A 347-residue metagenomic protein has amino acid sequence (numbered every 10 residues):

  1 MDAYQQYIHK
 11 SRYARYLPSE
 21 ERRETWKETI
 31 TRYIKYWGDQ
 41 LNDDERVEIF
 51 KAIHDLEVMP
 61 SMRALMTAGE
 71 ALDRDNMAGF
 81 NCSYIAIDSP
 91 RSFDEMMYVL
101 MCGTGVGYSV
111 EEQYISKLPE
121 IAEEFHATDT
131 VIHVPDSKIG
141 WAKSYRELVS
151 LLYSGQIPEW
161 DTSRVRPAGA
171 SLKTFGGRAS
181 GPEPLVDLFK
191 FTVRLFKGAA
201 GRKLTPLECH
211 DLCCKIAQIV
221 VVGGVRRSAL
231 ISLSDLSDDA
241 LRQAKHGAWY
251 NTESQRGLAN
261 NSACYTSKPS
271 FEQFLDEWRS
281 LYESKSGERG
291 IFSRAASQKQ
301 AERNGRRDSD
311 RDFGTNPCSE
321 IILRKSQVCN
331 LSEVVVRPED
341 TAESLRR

Functional and structural regions predicted by a protein language model:
M1-R347: Extended catalytic cores of very large enzyme megasubunits
